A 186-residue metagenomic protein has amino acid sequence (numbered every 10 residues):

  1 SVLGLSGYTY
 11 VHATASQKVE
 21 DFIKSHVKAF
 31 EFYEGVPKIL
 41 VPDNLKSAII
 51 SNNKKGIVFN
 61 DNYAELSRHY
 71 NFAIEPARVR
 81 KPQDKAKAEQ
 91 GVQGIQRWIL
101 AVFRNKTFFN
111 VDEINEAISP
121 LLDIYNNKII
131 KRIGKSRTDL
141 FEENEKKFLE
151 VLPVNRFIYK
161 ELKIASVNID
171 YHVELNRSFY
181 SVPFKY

Functional and structural regions predicted by a protein language model:
S1-G7, L66, I95: Short conserved beta-strand segments at catalytic cores or DNA/RNA-binding microdomains of nucleic-acid binding
G7, L40-D43, S67, K85 (+1 more regions): Short, conserved catalytic/metal-binding motifs centered on acidic residues
V11-E34: Active-site beta-loop-alpha junctions of metal-dependent nucleic acid enzymes, especially the RNase H-like/DDE
A29-K38, H69-A73: Secondary-structure transition/capping motifs at alpha-helix termini and the adjoining loop/turn into the next element
V36-K55: Acidic/histidine-rich, metal-coordinating catalytic segments
P42, K54, I74-Q96, I114: RNase H-like two-metal-ion nuclease catalytic core shared by retroviral integrases and related mobile-element nucleases
G56-I74: Two-metal-ion acidic nuclease core segments, chiefly of the RNase H-like superfamily
V92-Y186: Active-site-proximal acidic segments at structured loop/helix or strand boundaries that coordinate catalytic metals
